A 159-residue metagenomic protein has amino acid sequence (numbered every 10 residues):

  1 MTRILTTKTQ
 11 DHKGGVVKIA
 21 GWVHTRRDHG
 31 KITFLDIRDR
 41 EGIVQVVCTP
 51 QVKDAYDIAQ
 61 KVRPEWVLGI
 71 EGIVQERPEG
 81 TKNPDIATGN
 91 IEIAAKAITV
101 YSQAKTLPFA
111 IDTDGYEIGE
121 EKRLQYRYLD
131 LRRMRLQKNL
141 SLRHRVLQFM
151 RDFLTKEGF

Functional and structural regions predicted by a protein language model:
M1-F159: Class II aminoacyl-tRNA synthetase catalytic cores and aaRS-like
